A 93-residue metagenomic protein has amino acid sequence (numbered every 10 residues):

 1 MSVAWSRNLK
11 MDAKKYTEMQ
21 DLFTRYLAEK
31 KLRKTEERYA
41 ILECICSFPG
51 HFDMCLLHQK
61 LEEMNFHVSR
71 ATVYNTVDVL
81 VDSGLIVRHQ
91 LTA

Functional and structural regions predicted by a protein language model:
E18-K31: Short, Lys/Arg-enriched N-terminal segment that forms or immediately precedes the first helix of a structured domain
K34-E36: Short helix-coil-helix linker/hinge
Y39-C44: Pre-recognition alpha-helix immediately N-terminal to the DNA-recognition helix within helix-turn-helix or winged-helix
F48-D53: Short capping segments at the starts of secondary-structure elements
C55-N65: DNA-recognition alpha helix
V73-S83: Basic amphipathic alpha-helical segments that dock to polyanions
L85-H89: A short, conserved structural fragment
